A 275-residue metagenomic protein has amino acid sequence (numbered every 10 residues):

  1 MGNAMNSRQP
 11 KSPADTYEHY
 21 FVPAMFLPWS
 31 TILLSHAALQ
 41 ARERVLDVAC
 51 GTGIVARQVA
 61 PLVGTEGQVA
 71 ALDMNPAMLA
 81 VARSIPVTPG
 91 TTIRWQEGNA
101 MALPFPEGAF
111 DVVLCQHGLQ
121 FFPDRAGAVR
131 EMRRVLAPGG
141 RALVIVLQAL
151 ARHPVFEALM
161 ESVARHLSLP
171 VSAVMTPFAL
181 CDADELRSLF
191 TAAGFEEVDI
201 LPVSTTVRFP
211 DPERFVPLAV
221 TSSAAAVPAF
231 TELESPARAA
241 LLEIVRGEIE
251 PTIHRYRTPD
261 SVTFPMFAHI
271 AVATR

Functional and structural regions predicted by a protein language model:
G2-E43, I54-L62, M78-I85, N99 (+2 more regions): Conserved class I S-adenosyl-L-methionine
N6-R8, S12-A14, F26, T52-I54 (+1 more regions): Conserved Class I S-adenosyl-L-methionine
R44-L103, G127: Class I SAM-dependent methyltransferase SAM/SAH-binding core
V69, A142-L143, E197: A short hydrophobic/small-residue beta-strand
M101-V112: A short acidic, Gly/Pro-enriched loop at the edge of an enzyme's catalytic core that lines a small-molecule cofactor
D111-R125, Q148: A short SAM/SAH-binding and catalytic strip from SAM-dependent methyltransferases
A126-R141: A short glycine-rich, Lys/Arg-flanked "PGG" loop and its adjoining helix->strand segment in the class I
R141-L169: Conserved class I S-adenosyl-L-methionine
